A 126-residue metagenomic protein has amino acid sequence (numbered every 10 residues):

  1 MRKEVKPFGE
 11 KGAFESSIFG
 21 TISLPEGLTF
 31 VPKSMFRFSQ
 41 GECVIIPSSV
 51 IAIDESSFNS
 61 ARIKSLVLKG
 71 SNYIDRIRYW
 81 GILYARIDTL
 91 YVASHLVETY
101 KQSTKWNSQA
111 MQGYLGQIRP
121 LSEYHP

Functional and structural regions predicted by a protein language model:
M1-P7, S16-F30, S39-A52, A61-D75 (+2 more regions): Structural signature of tandem-repeat unit edges
I77-R78, K101-Q102: Short glycine-/acidic-enriched loop or helix-start segments at secondary-structure transitions that form or flank
S103-N107: Acidic, glycine/polar-enriched metal-coordinating patches/loops that mediate binding to polyanionic ligands
Y124-P126: Short, solvent-exposed mixed-charge patches
